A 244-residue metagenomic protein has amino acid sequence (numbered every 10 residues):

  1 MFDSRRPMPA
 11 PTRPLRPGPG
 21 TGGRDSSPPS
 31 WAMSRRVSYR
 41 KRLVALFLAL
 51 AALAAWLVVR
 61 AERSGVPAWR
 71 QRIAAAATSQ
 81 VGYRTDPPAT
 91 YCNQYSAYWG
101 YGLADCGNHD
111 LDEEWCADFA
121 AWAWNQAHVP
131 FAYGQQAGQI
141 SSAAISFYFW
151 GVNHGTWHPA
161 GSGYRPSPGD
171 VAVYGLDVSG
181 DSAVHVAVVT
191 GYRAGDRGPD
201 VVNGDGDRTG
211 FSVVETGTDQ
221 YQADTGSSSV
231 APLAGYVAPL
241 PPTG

Functional and structural regions predicted by a protein language model:
F2, V37-A45, V59-R63, L176 (+1 more regions): Aromatic- and glycine-rich peptidoglycan recognition patches
F2-Y39: Terminal targeting segments of Actinobacterial cell-envelope proteins
S38, L48, W69-R70, E113 (+1 more regions): Generic alpha-helix initiation/capping and coil-helix boundary signal
A45-W56: Hydrophobic membrane-insertion alpha-helices, especially the h-region of bacterial N-terminal signal peptides
V58-P130: N-terminal capping segments
A74-T78, I145-Y148, A234: Generic detector of well-ordered alpha-helical segments enriched in charged/polar residues, highlighting helical
T90-G107, F149-G161, Y221-T225: Surface-exposed intrinsically disordered loops and tails
F131-R208: ...with weaker cross-activation on analogous glycine-rich loops/strands in unrelated enzymes
